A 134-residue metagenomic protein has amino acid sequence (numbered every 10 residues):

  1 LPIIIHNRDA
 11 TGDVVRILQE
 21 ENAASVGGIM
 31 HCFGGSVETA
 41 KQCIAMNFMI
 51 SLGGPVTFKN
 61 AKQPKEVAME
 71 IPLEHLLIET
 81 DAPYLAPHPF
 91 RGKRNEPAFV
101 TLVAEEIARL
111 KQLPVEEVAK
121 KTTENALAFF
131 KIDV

Functional and structural regions predicted by a protein language model:
L1-L77: Catalytic pocket-lining loop regions of alpha/beta-barrel enzymes, especially the amidohydrolase/enolase/GH5 lineages
N7, C32, T57, P89-E96 (+2 more regions): Alpha-helix initiation/capping motif
I17, P87-H88, F129: Residues that scaffold the ATP/ADP-binding catalytic core of kinase and kinase-like folds
H31, C43, D81, V118 (+1 more regions): Divalent metal-coordination and catalytic microenvironments
T57, T80, T122-T123: Ser/Thr-centric signal marking residues that sit in or immediately flank functional binding/regulatory motifs
L73, P87, A108, Q112: Short, conserved catalytic or interaction motifs in soluble domains
E74-E96: Short acidic/histidine-rich active-site segments
P97-V134: Mid-to-C-terminal alpha-helical segments outside catalytic/metal-binding sites
